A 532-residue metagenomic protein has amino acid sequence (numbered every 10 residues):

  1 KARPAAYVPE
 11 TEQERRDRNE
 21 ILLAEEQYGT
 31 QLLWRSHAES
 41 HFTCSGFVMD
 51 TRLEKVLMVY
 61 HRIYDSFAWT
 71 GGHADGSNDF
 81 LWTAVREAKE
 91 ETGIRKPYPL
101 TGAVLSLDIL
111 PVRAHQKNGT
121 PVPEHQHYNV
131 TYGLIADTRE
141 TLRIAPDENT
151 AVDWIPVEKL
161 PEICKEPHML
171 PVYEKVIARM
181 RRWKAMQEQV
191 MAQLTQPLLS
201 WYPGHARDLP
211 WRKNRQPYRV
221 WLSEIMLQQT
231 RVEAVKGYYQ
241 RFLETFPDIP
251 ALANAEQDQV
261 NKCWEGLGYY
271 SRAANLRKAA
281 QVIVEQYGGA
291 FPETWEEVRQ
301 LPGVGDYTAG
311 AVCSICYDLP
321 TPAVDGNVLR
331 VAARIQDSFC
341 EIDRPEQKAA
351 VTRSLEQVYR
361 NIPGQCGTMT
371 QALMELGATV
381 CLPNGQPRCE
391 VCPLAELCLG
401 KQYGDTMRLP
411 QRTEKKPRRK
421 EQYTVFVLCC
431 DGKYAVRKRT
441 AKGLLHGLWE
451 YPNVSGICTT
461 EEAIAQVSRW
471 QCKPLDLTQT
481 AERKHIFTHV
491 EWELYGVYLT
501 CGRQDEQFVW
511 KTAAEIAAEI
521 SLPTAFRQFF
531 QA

Functional and structural regions predicted by a protein language model:
K1-R18: Alpha-helical and coiled-coil interaction segments, frequently adjacent to or embedded within charge-biased
L23-L33, V112-Q116, N254, G404-R412 (+1 more regions): Short Pro/Gly-enriched beta-strand edge/turn motifs at strand-loop
A24-A38, V260-L267: Active-site flanking loop/helix segments enriched in acidic
Q31-K55, Q411-Y434: Conserved N-terminal beta-strand and adjoining loop/helix that marks the start of the Nudix/MutT-like hydrolase domain
M49-T51, V56-R86, V304, A311: Glycine-rich active-site/cofactor-binding loop and its immediate structural neighborhood
D75-H168, T460-Q531: Unchanged
R182-D208, K213, A378-A532: Intrinsically disordered, low-complexity, charged terminal extensions of DNA damage-control enzymes
P197, W201-R388, L394-L399, Y403: Catalytic cores of DNA base-excision repair glycosylases
